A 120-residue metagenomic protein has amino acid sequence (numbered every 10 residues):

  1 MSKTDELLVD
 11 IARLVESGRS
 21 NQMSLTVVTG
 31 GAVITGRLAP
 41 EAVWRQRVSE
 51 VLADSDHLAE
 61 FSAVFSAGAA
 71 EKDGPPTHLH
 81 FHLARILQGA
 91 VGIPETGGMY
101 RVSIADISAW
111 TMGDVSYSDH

Functional and structural regions predicted by a protein language model:
M1-H120: Conserved RNA-binding domains used in RNP assembly and mRNA/RNA metabolism
